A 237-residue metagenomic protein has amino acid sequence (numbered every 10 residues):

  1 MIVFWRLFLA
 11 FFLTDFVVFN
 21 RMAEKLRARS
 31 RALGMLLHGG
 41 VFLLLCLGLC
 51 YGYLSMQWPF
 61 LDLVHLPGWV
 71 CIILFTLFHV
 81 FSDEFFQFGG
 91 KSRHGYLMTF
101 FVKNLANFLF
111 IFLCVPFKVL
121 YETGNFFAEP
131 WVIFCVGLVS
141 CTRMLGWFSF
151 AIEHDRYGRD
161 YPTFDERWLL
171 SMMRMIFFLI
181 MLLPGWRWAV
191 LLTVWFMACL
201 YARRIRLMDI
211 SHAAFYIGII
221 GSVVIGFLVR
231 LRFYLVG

Functional and structural regions predicted by a protein language model:
M1-F11, F16-K25: Hydrophobic, helix-prone linear segments
M1-W5, L47-W69, F112-I133, M181-R187 (+1 more regions): Helix-coil boundary and interhelical linker segments in multi-pass alpha-helical membrane proteins
V3-F12, H65-H79, P130-L138, F178 (+1 more regions): Hydrophobic core segments of alpha-helical transmembrane domains in multi-pass membrane proteins
F16-G40, S82-V115, E122-F126, F134 (+4 more regions): Interhelical loop and helix-boundary elements at the membrane-water interface of polytopic inner-membrane proteins
F19-F75: Glycine/small-residue-rich interface belts in oligomeric ring/scaffold proteins and their assembly partners
Y53, F75-D83, Q87: A short glycine/small-residue-enriched secondary-structure motif
L183-V194, L200-A214, V236-G237: Extracellular/periplasmic helix-loop-helix junctions in multi-pass membrane proteins
